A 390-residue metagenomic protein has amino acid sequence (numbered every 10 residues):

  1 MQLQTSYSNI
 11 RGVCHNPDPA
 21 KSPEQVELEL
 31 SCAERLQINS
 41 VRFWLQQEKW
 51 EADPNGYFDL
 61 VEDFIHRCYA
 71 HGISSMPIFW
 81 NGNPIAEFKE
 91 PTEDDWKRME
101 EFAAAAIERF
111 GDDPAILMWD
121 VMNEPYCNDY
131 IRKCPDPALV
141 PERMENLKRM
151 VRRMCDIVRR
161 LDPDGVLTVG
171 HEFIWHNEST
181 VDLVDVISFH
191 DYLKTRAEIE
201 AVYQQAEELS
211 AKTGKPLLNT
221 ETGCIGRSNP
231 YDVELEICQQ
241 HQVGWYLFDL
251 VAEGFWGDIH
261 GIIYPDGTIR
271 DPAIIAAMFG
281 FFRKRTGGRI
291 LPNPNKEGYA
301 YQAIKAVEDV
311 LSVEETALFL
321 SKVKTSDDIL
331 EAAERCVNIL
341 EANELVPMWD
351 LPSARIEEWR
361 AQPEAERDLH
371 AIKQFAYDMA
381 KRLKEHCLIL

Functional and structural regions predicted by a protein language model:
Q2-V184, T222, E234, H241-W245 (+1 more regions): Active-site mouth of glycoside hydrolases
R11, T213-L218: Short, surface-exposed connector motifs at secondary-structure boundaries
D191-R196, L250-V251: Short, acidic/turn-prone active-site loops that include or flank metal/cofactor- and phosphate-binding residues
T195-Q205: Substrate-binding surface in catalytic domains of secreted glycosidases
P216-Q302: Substrate-binding cleft of secreted/luminal carbohydrate-active enzymes
A300-V310: Disulfide-bonded cysteine-rich modules in secreted/extracellular proteins, activating on the conserved Cys frameworks
D309-I372, Y377-L390: Long, low-complexity or tandemly repetitive, helically biased scaffold regions used for multimeric assembly/adhesion
